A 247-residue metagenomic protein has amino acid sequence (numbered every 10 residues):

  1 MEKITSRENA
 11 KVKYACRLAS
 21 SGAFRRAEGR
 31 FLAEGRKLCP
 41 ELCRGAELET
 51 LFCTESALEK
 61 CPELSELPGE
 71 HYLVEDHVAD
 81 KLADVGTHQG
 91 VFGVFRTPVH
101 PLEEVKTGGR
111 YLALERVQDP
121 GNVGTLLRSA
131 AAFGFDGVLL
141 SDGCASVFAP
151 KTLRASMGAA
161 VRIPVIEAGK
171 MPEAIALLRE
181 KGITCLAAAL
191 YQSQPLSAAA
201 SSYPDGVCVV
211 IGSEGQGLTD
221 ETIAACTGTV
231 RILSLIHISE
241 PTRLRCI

Functional and structural regions predicted by a protein language model:
M1-S56: Boundary-proximal intrinsically disordered activation/regulatory segments immediately upstream of a helical core
I4-T5, Y72-V74, P164-K170: Short acidic-hydrophobic, aromatic-tinged amphipathic segments that line or gate anion-handling sites
K60, S146-T152, Q216-T222: Short, glycine/polar-rich helix-capping loops at beta-to-alpha or helix-loop-helix junctions that flank or form
Y72-V91: Glycine/small-residue-rich loop that forms an oxyanion/phosphate-binding "nest" at active or ligand-binding sites
V99, E104-S193: RNA substrate-binding interface of SAM-dependent RNA methyltransferases
A187-L235: Active-site/ligand-binding-proximal alpha/beta "capping" segment
I236-I247: Single conserved hydrophobic/aromatic residue that forms the stacking wall/gate of nucleotide- or nucleobase-binding
